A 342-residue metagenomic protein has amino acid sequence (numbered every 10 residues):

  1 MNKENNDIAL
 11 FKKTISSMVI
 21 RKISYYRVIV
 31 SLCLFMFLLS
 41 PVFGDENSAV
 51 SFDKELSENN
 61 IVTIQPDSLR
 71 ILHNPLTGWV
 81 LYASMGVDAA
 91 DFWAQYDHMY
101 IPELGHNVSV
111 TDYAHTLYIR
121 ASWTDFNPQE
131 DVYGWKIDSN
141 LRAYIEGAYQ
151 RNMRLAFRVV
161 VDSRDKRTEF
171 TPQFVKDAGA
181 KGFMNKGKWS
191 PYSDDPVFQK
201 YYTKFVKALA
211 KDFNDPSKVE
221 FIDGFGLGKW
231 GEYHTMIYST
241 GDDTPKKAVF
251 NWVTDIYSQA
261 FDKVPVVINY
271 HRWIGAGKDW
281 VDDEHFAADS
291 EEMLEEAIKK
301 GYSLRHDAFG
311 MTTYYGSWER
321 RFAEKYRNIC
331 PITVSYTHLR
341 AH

Functional and structural regions predicted by a protein language model:
M1-S24: N-terminal secretory signal peptides that target proteins for export/translocation
I29-L39: Bacterial N-terminal signal peptides
V50-H115, R120: Boundary/entry segment of secreted carbohydrate-active catalytic domains
V110-A114, Y118-G179: Aromatic-lined substrate-binding rim segments of carbohydrate-active enzymes
W123-K136, G187-K200, S239-T244: The substrate-binding groove and active-site-proximal loops of carbohydrate-active enzymes, especially glycoside
Y144-Y149, G187-F221, V253: An active-site-proximal structural segment forming one wall of the substrate-binding cleft that immediately precedes
G228-D243, A248-V253, I268-F322: Substrate-binding cleft/loops of secretory-pathway carbohydrate-active enzymes
T337-H342: Conserved small/polar residues in nucleotide/adenosyl-binding loops
